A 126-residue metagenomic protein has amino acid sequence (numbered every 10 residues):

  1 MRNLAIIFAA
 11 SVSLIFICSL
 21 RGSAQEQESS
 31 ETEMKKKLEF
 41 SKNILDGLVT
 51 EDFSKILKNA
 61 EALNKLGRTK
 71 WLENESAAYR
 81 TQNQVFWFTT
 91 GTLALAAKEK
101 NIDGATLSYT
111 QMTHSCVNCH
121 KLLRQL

Functional and structural regions predicted by a protein language model:
M1-V12: Bacterial N-terminal signal peptides that target proteins for export
L14-G22: C-terminal segment of classical bacterial N-terminal signal peptides
G22-T113: Extracytoplasmic c-type cytochrome modules immediately beyond a signal peptide or single-pass transmembrane anchor
M112-R124: The canonical Cys-X-X-Cys-His
